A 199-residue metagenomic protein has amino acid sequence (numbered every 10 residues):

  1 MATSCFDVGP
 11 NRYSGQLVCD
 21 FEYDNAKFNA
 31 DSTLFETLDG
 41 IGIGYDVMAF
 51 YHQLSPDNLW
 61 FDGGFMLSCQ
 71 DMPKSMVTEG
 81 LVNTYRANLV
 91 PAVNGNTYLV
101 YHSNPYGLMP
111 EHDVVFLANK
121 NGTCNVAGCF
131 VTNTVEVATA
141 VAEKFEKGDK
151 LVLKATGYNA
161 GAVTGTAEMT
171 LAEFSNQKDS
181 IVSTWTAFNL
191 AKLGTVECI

Functional and structural regions predicted by a protein language model:
P10-D113: N-terminal targeting leaders for non-cytosolic proteins
Y23, L153-I199: Terminal, low-complexity interaction segments
N96-T97, H112-G122, V135: Acidic, polar low-complexity intrinsically disordered regions
N121-G128, V196: Extended extracellular/luminal ectodomain segments enriched in beta-structured repeat modules
F130-T134, E143: Short edge beta-strand/loop segments characteristic of extracellular beta-sandwich folds
A140-L153: Short coil-to-beta strand junction motifs in C2/discoidin
